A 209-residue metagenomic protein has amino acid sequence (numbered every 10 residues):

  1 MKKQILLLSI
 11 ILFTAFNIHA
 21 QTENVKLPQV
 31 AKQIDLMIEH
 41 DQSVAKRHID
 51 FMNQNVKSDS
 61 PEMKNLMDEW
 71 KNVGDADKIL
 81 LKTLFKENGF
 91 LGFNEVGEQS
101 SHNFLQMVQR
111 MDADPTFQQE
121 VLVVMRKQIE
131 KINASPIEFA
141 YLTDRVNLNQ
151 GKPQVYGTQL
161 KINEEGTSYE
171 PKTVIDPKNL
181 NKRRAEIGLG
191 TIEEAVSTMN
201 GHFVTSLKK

Functional and structural regions predicted by a protein language model:
M1-V25: Bacterial Sec-dependent N-terminal signal peptides
I5, W70, S168-Y169: A generic structural signal for short
T22-N149: N-terminal helix-rich structural modules
E23-K26, L36, D41, T158-E164 (+2 more regions): A C-terminal-region feature
D77-L80, F117, V121, D176-R183 (+1 more regions): Stable alpha-helical elements in mature extracytoplasmic
R126-G190: An amphipathic alpha-helical core segment
N179-K209: A cross-kingdom marker for long, charged
